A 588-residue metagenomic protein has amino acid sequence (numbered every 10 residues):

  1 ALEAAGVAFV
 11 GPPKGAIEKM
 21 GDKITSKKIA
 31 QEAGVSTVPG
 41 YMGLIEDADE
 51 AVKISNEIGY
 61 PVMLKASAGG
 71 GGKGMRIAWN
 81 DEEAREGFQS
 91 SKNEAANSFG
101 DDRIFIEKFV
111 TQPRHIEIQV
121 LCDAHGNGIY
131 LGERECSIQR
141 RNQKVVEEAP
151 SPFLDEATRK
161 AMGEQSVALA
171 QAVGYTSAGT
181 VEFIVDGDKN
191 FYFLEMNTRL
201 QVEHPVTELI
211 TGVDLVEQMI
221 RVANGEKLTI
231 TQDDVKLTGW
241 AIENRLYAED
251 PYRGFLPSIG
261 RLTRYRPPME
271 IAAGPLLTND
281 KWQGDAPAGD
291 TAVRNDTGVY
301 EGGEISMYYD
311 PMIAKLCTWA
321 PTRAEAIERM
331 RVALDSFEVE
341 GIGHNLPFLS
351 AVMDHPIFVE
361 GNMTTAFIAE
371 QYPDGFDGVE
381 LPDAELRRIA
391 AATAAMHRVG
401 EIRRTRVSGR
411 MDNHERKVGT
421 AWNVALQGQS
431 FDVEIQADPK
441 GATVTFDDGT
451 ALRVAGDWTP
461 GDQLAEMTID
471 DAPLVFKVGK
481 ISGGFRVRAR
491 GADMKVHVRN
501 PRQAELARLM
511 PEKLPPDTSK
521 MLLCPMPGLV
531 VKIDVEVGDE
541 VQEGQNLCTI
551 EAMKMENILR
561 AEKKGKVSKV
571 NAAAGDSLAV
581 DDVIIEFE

Functional and structural regions predicted by a protein language model:
A1, E243, R253, D470-P501: Structured, non-catalytic alpha/beta "coupling" segments that mediate domain-domain communication and provide generic
A1-V181, V185-H204: N-terminal beta-alpha lobe that positions the nucleotide/phosphoryl donor in ATP/NTP-coupled carboxylate activation
M75-I77, K108, L154, M312-P321 (+2 more regions): Short, well-ordered beta-strand elements within core beta-sheets of diverse protein domains
S166, P205-A451, V580, E586: Catalytic cores of soluble metabolic enzymes centered on carboxylation/carboxyl-transfer
D214, Q436-G441, D447-L464, T468-V475 (+1 more regions): Conserved nucleotide-binding/hydrolysis modules and their immediate coupling elements across P-loop/ASCE NTPase motors
I230-T238, E370-Y372, F376, R410-M411 (+1 more regions): Long, charged amphipathic helices and adjacent flexible linkers at domain junctions
K513-E588: Structured functional modules or segments
